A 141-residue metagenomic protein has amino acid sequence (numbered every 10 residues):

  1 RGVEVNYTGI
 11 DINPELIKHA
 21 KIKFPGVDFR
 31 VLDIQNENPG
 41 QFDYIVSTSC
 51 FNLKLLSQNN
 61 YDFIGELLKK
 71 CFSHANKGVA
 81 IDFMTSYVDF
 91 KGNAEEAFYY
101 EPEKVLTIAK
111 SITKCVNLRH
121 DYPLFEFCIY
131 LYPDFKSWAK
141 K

Functional and structural regions predicted by a protein language model:
R1-N36: Class I SAM-dependent methyltransferase SAM/SAH-binding core
Q35-I45: A short acidic, Gly/Pro-enriched loop at the edge of an enzyme's catalytic core that lines a small-molecule cofactor
D43-Y61: A short SAM/SAH-binding and catalytic strip from SAM-dependent methyltransferases
F51-N52, F83-D89, P123: Short "lid" loop at the C-terminus of a central beta-strand within the Rossmann-like core of SAM-dependent
N60-L67, F98-E101: Charged helix-capping and loop-helix junction motifs
L68, H74-T85: Conserved beta-strand signature within the Rossmann-like core of class I S-adenosyl-L-methionine
E96-V116: Short alpha-helix
L118-K141: Core SAM-dependent methyltransferase catalytic element
